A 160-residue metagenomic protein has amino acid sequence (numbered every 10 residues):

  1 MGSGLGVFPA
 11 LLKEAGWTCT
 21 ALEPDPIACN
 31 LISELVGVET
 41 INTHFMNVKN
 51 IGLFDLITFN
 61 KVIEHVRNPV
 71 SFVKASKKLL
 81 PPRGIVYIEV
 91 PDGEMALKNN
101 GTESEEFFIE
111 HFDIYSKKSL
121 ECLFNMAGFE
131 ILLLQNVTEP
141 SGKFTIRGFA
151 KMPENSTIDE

Functional and structural regions predicted by a protein language model:
M1-T102, F107-L132, G148-M152: Conserved SAM-binding loop
F107, G142-K143: A generic fold-level signal
Q135-E139: Short, solvent-exposed loop/turn elements at beta->coil junctions and helix N-caps that rim active or binding pockets
F144-E160: Flexible, glycine-/basic-rich loop-and-beta segments that form/coincide with the SAM-dependent methyltransferase
